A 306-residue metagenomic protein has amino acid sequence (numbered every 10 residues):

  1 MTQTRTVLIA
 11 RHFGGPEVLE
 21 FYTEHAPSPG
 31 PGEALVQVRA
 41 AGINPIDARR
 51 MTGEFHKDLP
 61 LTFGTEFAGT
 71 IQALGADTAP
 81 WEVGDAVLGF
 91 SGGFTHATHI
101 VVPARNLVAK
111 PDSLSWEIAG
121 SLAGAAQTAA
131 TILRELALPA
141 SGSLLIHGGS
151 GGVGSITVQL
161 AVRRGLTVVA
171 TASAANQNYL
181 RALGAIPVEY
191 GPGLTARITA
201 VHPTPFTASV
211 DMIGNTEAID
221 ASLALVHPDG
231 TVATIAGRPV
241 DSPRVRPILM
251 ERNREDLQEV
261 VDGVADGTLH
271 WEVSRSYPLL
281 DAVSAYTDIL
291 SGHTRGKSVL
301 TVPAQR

Functional and structural regions predicted by a protein language model:
H25-G42, M51-F94: Glycine-rich beta-strand-centered segment in the early N-terminal region that forms part of a ligand/cofactor-binding
A40, E66, D85-A86, H99 (+4 more regions): Residue-level marker of beta-strand positions
W81-E82, L138, V226: Short, well-ordered loop/turn sites that connect or cap secondary structure elements
G84, S141, G184, P205-T207 (+2 more regions): Local beta-strand N-terminus motif with an aromatic residue
A86-G148: NAD(P)H dinucleotide-binding glycine-rich loop of Rossmann-like/cofactor-binding domains, especially the beta1-alpha1
L122-G191: Mid-domain Rossmann-like dinucleotide-binding core that forms the NAD(H)/NADP(H) cofactor-binding site
R181, M212-E272, L279, V302-R306: Glycine-rich phosphate-binding loop and adjacent beta-alpha segment of Rossmann(oid) nucleotide-cofactor-binding
L194-T204: Short amphipathic alpha-helix with an adjacent loop that forms part of the alpha/beta core around
